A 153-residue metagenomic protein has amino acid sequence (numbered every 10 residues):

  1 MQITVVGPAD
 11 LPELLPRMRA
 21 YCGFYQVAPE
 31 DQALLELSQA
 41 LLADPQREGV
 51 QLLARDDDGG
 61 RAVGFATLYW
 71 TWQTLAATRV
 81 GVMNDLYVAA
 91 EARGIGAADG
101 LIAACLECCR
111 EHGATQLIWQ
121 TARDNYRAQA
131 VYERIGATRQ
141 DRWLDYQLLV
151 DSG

Functional and structural regions predicted by a protein language model:
Q2-P16, V27: A short beta-loop-alpha structural element at the N-terminal edge of CoA-dependent acyl/N-acetyltransferase catalytic
M18-A40: Conserved GNAT-fold acetyl-CoA-binding loop/helix
L41-L53, V82: A short helix-loop-beta-strand connector motif used in the catalytic cores of GNAT acetyltransferases and, in some
L53, R61-W70, V82: Conserved beta-strand in the GNAT
T71-M83, R93, D141: A conserved beta-turn-beta hairpin within the catalytic core of GNAT-like acetyltransferases that forms part
A92, G96-A104: Conserved acetyl-CoA pyrophosphate-binding loop and the N-cap/start of the following alpha-helix in GNAT-like
D99, R123-R142, L148: Conserved active-site alpha-helix within GNAT-family acetyltransferase domains
R110-Q120: Conserved GNAT acetyl-CoA-binding A-motif
